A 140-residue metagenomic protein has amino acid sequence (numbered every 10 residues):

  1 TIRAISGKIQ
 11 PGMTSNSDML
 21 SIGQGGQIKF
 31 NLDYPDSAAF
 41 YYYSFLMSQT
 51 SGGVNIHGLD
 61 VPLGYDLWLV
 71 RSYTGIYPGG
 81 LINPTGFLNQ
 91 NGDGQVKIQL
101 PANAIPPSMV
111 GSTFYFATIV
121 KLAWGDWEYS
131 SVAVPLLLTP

Functional and structural regions predicted by a protein language model:
T1-G7: Leucine-rich solenoid repeat scaffolds
G7-P140: Residue-level hotspots within well-ordered secondary structure
